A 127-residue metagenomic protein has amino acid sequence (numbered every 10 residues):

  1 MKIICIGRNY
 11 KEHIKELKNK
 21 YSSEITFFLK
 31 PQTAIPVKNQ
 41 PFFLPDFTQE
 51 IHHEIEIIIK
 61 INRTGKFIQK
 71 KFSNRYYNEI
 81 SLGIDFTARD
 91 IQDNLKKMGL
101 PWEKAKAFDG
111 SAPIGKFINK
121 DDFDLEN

Functional and structural regions predicted by a protein language model:
M1-N127: Catalytic-core "active-site belt" of small-molecule-metabolizing enzymes, emphasizing His/Asp/Glu-rich regions
